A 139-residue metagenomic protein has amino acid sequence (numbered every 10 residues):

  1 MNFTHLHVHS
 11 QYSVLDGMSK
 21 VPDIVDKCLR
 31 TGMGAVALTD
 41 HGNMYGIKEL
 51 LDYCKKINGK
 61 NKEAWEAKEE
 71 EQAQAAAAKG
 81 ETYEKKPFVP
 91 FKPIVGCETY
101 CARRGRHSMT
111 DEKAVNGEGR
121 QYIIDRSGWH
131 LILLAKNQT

Functional and structural regions predicted by a protein language model:
M1-T139: Phosphodiester-processing cores and adjacent nucleic acid-binding clamps
